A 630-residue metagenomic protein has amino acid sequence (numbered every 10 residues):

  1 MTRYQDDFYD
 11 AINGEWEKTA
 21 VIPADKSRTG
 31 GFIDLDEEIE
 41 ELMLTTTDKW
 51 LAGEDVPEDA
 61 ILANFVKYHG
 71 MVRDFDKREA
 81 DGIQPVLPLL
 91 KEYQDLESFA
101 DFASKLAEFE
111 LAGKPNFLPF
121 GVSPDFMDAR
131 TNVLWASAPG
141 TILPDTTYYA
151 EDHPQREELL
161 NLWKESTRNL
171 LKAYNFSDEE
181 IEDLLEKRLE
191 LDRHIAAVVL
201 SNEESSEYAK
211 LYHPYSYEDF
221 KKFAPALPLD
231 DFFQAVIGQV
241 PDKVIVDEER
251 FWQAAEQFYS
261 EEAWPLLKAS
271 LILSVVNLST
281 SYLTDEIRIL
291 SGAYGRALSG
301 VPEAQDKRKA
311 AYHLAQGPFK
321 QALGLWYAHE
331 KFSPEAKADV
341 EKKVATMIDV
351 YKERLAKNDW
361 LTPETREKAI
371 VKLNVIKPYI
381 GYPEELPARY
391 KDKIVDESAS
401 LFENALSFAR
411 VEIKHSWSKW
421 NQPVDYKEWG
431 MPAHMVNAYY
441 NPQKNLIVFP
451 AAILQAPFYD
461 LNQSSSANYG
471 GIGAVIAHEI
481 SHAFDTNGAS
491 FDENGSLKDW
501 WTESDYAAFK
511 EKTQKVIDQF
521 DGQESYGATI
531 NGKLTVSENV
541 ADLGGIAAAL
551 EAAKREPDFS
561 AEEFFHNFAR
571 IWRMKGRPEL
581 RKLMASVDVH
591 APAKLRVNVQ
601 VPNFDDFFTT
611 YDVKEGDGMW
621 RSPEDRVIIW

Functional and structural regions predicted by a protein language model:
M1-K18, H153-K172, V536, L543-A549: Hydrophobic/aromatic-rich, well-ordered segments within soluble, folded domains that form packed cores
M1-Y4, F126-D128, Y440-Q443, F559: Extracellular/periplasmic catalytic domains that process cell-envelope and extracellular macromolecules
T2-D7, A11-K77: Active-site-surrounding "flap" and adjacent substrate/cofactor-binding loops of secreted or lumenal enzymes, prototyped
T19-P23, G121-S123, D145-T147, V199-L200 (+3 more regions): Short, solvent-exposed loop/turn and secondary-structure capping segments
D25-T47, D178-V198, N468-A474, A561-F568: Short secondary-structure subsegments characteristic of cysteine-rich extracellular domains
K26, P57-N64, S177-K187, E203-K210 (+3 more regions): Short, glycine/acidic-rich hinge or "gate" loops at secondary-structure transitions that mediate conformational
D36, F223-A226, I245, E249 (+3 more regions): Intrinsically disordered, low-complexity linker/terminal regions across diverse proteins
D48-K342, T346: Noncatalytic, helix-rich "gating/capping" subdomain that lines the substrate-entry/channel surface of large enzyme
